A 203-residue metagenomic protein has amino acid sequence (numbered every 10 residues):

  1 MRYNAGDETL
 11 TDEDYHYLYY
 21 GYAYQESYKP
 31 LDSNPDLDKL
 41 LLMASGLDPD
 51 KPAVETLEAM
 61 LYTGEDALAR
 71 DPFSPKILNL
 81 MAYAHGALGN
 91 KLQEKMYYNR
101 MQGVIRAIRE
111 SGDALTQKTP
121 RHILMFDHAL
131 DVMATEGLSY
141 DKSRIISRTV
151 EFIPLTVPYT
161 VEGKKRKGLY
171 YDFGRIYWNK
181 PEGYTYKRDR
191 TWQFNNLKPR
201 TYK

Functional and structural regions predicted by a protein language model:
M1-E55, T119-K203: N-terminal alpha-helical interaction modules that lie
D36, L78-M81, H85: TPR repeat positional signature
D66-A67, M101: Canonical positions in the second alpha-helix
P75-K76, G103-Q117: Boundary/linker segments of alpha-helical solenoid repeat arrays
G86-R109: TPR/TPR-like (Sel1-like) alpha-helical repeat modules
